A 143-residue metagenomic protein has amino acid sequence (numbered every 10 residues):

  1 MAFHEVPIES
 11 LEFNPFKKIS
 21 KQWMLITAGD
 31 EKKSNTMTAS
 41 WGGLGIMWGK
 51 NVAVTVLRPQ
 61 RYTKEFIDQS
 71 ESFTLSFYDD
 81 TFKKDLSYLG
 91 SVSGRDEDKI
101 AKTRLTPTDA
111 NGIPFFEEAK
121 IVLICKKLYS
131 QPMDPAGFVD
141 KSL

Functional and structural regions predicted by a protein language model:
M1-A39, G43-L143: Active-site-proximal mixed secondary-structure blocks
